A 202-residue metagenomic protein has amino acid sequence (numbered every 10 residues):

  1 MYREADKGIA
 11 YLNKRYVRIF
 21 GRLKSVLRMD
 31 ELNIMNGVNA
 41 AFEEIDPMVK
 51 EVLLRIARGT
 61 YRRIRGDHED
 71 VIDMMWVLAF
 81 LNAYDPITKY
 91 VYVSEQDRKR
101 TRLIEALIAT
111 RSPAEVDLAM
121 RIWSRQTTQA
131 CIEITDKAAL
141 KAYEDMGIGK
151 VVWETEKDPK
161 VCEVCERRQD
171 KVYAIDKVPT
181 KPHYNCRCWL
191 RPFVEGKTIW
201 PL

Functional and structural regions predicted by a protein language model:
M1-A138, M146-G147, V194-L202: N-terminal leader/targeting and assembly helices and adjacent pre-domain segments
N33, K160, K181-H183: Short, well-structured alpha-helical interface segments that form or flank functional binding sites
R121-I175: Short, hydrophobic/π-rich interface segment
E156-D158, F193-G196: Generic structural motif
C165, V178-V194: C-terminal edge-of-domain segments
A174-T180, I199-P201: Short cysteine/histidine-rich zinc-coordinating motifs and their immediately flanking basic loops
